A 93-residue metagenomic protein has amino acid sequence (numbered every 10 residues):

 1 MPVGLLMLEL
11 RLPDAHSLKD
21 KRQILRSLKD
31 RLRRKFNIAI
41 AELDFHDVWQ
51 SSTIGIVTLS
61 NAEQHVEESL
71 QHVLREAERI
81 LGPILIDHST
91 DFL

Functional and structural regions predicted by a protein language model:
V3, A41-A62: Short, charge-patterned binding micro-sites
G4-P13, L18: Short glycine-/aliphatic-rich beta-strand segments at the starts of folded cytosolic domains
L6-L10, I54-I56, H88-T90: A structural signal for short, well-ordered beta-strand segments
K21: C-terminal binding/interaction regions
I38-D44, I86-H88: A short linear hydrophobic-aromatic micro-motif
T58-L93: C-terminal structural segments of small proteins and small subunits
